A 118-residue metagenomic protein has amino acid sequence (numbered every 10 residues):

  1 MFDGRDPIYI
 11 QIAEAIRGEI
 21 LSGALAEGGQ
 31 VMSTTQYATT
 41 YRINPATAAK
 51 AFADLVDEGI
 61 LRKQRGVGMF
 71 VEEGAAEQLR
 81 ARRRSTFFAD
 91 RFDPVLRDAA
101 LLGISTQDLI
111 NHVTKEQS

Functional and structural regions predicted by a protein language model:
M1-V31, T35-Q36, R80, T86-S118: Extreme N-terminal segment that seeds HTH/winged-HTH DNA-binding domains in transcriptional regulators
G18, A49-A51, K63-G66, S85: Hydrophobic alpha-helical segments, especially transmembrane helices and their immediate juxtamembrane helical caps
S22, E27, E58, R65-V67: Short glycine-rich loop/turn motifs that provide flexible caps or phosphate-binding loops at active sites
Q30-K63: N-terminal helix-turn-helix
S33, V67-E73: Minor-groove-contacting beta-hairpin "wing" of winged helix-turn-helix DNA-binding domains
T40, N44, I60, R65-G66 (+3 more regions): Short alpha-helix boundary/capping motifs
A53-I60, M69, D93, D98: A general secondary-structure boundary signal
A76-Q78: A short, flexible beta-alpha/helix-coil linker loop
